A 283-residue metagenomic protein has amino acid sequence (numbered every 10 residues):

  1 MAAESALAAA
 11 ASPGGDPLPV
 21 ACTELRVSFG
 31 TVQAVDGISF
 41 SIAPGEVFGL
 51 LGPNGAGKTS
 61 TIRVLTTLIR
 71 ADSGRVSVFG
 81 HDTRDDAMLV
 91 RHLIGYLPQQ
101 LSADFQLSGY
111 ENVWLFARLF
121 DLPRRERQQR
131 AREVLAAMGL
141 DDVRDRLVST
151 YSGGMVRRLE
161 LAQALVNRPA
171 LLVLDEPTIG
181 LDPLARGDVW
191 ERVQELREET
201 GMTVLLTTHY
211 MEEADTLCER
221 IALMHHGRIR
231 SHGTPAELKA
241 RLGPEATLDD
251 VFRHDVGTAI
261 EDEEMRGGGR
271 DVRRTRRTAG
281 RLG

Functional and structural regions predicted by a protein language model:
W114, R118, R125-V143: Conserved ABC ATPase "signature" region
R168: Conserved catalytic motifs of ABC-family nucleotide-binding domains
L172-D175: Catalytic Walker B motif of ABC-type/P-loop ATPase nucleotide-binding domains
G187-T200: Helical segment within the ABC ATPase nucleotide-binding domain
H232-G233: ABC ATPase "signature
